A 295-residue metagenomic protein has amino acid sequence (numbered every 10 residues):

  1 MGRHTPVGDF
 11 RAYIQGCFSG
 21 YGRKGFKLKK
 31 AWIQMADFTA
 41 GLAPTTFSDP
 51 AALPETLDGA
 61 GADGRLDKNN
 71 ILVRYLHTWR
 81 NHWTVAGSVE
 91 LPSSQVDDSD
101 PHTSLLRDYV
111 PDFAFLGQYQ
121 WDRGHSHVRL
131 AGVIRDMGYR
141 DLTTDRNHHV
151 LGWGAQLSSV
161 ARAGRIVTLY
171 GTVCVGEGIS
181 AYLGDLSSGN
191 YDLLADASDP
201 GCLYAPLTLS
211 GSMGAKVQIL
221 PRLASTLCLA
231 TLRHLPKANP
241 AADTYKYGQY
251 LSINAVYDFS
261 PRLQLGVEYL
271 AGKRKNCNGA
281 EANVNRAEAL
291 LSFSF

Functional and structural regions predicted by a protein language model:
M1-Q95, Y109-V110, A114, Q118-H125 (+2 more regions): Outer membrane beta-barrel
R11-Q15, K30, A86-S88, R129-V133 (+5 more regions): Outer-envelope exported proteins of Gram-negative bacteria
Q15-S19, A43-T45, E90-P92, Q120 (+6 more regions): Outer-membrane beta-barrel pore domains and translocons
R23-K29, A51-D58, P92, V96-L105 (+6 more regions): Outer-membrane beta-barrel translocator domains and adjoining extracellular loop/strand segments of Gram-negative
G25-K29, Q34, D67-I71, Y109-F113 (+4 more regions): Residues that define the transmembrane beta-barrel architecture of outer-membrane proteins
F115, Q120-P240, T244-Y245: Detector for outer-membrane/organellar transmembrane beta-barrel domains, recognizing the amphipathic beta-strand
L251-E268: C-terminal closing repeat unit and adjoining cap/tail of repeat-based domains
Y257-F259, N283-F295: Outer-membrane beta-barrel "beta-signal"
